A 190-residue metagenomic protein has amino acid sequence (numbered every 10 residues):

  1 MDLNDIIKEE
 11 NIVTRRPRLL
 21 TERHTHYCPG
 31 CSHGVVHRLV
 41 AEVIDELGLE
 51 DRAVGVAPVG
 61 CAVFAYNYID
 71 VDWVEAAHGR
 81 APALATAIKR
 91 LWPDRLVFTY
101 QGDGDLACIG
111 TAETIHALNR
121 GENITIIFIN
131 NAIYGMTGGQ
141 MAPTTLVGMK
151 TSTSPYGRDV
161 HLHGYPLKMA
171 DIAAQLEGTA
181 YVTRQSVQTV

Functional and structural regions predicted by a protein language model:
M1-I7: Short alpha-helical elements
I7, I12, P17-A77: Active-site diphosphate/adenylate-binding microenvironment
T14-R15, A142-V190: Conserved thiamine diphosphate
Y27-P29, T99-Q101, Y181-S186: Short catalytic-loop micro-motif centered on adjacent basic/acidic residues
V36-I44, L84-L91, E113-A117, M169 (+1 more regions): Buried hydrophobic packing segments
I44-D51, W92, G164, A174-E177: Structural signal for hydrophobic packing residues in well-ordered secondary-structure cores of soluble enzyme domains
A53-G55, R95-F98, N123-I127, D171 (+1 more regions): Structural motif
V59-G135: Thiamine diphosphate
